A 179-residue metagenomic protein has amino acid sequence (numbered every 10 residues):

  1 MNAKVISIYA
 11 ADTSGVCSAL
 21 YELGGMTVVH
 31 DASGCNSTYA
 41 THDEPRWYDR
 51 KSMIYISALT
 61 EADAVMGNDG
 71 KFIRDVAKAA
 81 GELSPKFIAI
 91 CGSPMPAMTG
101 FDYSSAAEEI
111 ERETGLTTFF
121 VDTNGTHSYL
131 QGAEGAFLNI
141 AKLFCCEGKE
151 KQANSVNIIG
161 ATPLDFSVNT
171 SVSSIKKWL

Functional and structural regions predicted by a protein language model:
M1-L179: An N-terminal assembly and electron-transfer interface module characteristic of large anaerobic redox and radical
